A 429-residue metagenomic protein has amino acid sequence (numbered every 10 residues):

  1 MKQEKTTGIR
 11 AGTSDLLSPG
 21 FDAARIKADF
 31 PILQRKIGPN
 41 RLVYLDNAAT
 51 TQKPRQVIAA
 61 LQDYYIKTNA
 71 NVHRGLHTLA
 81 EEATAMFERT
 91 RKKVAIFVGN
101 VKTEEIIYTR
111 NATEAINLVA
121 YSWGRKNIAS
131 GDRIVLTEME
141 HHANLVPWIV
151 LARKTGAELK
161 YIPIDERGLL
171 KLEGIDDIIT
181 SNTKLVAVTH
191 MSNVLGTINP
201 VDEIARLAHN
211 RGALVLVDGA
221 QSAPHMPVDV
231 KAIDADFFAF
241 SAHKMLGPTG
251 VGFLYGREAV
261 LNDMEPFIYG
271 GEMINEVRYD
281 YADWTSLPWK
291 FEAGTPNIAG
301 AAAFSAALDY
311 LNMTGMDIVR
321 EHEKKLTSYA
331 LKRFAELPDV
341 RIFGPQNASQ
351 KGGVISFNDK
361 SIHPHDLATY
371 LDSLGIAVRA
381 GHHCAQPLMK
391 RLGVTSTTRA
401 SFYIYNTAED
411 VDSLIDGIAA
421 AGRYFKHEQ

Functional and structural regions predicted by a protein language model:
M1-Q429: Pyridoxal 5′-phosphate
